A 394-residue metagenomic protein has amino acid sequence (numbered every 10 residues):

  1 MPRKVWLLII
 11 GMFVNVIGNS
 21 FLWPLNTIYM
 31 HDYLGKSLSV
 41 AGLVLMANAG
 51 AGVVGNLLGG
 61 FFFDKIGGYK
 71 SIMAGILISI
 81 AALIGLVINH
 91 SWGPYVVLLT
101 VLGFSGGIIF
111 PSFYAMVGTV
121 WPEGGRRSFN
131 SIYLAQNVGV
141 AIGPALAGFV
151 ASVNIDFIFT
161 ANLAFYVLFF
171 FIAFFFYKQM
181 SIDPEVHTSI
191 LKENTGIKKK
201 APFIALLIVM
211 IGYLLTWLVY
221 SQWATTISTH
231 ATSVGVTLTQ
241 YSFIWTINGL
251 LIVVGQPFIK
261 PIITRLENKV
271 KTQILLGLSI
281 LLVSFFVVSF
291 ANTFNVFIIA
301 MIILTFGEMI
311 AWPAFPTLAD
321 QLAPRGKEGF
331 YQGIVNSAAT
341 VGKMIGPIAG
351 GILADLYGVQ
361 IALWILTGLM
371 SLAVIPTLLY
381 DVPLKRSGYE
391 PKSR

Functional and structural regions predicted by a protein language model:
M1-P2, Q179-M210: Juxtamembrane intracellular "pre-TM" segments in multi-pass secondary transporters
R3-A49, A205-W245: Helix-loop boundary and gating motifs at the non-cytosolic
N19, V101-F113, L304-F315: Core transmembrane helices of Major Facilitator Superfamily
N48-L57, V140-A141, G249-P257, K343-M344: Residue-level signature of mid-helix packing/kink "hotspots" within the transmembrane helices of 12-pass Major
G55-G67, A151, G255-N268: Helix-to-loop junctions at the C-terminal end of transmembrane segments in multipass secondary transporters
K70-G85, T272-V287: Structural signature of the two symmetry-related core transmembrane helices
T100-V138: Cytoplasmic helix-loop-helix junction between adjacent transmembrane helices in 12-TM secondary transporters
I158-F175, L363-L379: Symmetry-related core transmembrane helices of the 12-TM Major Facilitator Superfamily/SLC fold
